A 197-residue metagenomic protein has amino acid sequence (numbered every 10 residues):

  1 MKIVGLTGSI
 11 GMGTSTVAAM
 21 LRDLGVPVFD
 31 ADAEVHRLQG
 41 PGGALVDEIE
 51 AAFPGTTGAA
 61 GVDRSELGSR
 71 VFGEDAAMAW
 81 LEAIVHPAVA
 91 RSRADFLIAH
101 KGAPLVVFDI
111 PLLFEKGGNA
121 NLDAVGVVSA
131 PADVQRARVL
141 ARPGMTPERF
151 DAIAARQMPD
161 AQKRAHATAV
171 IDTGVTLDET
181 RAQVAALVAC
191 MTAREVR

Functional and structural regions predicted by a protein language model:
M1-V26, D30-A33: Walker A (P-loop) phosphate-binding motif
G13, D32, L81, V107 (+3 more regions): Residue-level signal for inorganic ion chemistry
L24, V46-E50, A132-L140, P147 (+1 more regions): An amphipathic alpha-helix signature
P27, A33, A124, T168-A169: Well-ordered beta-strand positions
A33-L105: ATP-dependent small-molecule kinase phosphotransfer cores that center on conserved nucleotide phosphate-binding segments
P87-R91, V106-P111, D151-R156: Short gly/ser/thr-rich secondary-structure transition/capping motifs
R93, A120-N121, A141, M145-M191 (+1 more regions): Small-molecule kinase domains that catalyze NTP-dependent phosphoryl transfer to phosphate-bearing small molecules
A94-H100, L105-R142: ATP-dependent NMP and nucleoside kinases share a basic, alpha-helical "lid"
